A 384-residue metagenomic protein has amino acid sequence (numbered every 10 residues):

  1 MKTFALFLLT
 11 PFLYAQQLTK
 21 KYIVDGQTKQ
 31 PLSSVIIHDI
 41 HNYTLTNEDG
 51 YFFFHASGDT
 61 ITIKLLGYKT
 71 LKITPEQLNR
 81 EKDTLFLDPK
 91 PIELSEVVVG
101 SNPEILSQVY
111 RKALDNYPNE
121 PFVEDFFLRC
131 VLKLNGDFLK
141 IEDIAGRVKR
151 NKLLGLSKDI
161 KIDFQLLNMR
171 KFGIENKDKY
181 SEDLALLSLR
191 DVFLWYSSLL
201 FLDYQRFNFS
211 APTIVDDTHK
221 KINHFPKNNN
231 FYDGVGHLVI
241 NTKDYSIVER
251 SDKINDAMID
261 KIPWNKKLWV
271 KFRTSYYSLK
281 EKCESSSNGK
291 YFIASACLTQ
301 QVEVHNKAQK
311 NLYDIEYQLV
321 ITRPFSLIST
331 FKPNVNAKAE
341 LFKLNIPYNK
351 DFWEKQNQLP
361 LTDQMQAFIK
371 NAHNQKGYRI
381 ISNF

Functional and structural regions predicted by a protein language model:
M1-Y22, F384: Bacterial Sec-dependent N-terminal signal peptides
T19, Q27-I40: Short, ordered, surface-exposed loop/turn motifs in non-cytosolic proteins
T19-G26, G50, L85: A short, amphipathic beta-strand motif
D39, I63-I73: A short, solvent-exposed loop/turn motif at the edges and junctions of modular extracellular/periplasmic domains
N42-Y51: Short, acidic Ser/Thr/Gly-rich low-complexity loop/linker segments typical of extracellular and cell-surface proteins
F53-T60: Short Pro-Gly-centered beta-turn/loop motif in secreted/extracellular proteins
F86-T218, P263, L268-F384: Surface-exposed, low-complexity/disordered segments and acidic/polar micro-motifs at processing/linker regions
W195-I254: Extended beta-strand-rich segments in extracellular/periplasmic secretory proteins, especially within noncatalytic
